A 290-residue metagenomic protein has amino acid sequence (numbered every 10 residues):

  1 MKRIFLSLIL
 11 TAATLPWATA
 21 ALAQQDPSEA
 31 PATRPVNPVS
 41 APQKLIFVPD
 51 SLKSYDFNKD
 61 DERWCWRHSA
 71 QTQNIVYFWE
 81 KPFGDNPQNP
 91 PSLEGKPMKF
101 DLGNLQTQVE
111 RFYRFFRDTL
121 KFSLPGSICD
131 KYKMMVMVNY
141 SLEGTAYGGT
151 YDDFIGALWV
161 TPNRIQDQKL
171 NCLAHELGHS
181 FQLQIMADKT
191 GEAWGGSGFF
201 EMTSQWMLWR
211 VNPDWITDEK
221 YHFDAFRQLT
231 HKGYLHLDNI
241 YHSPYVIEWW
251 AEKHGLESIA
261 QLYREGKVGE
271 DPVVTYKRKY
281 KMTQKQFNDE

Functional and structural regions predicted by a protein language model:
R3-I4, A20-S69: N-terminal low-structure segments adjacent to metalloprotease catalytic domains across cellular compartments
S7-W17: Bacterial N-terminal signal peptides
K53-N58, N86-E94, H231-K232: Surface-exposed intrinsically disordered loops and tails
S69-G196, S204, D214-W215: Juxtacatalytic substrate-recognition/specificity segment
D101, L105-Q108, F112, K169-L177 (+7 more regions): Stable alpha-helical elements in mature extracytoplasmic
L120-L124, N212-E219, K253-A260: Structural helix-adjacent loops and short alpha-helical linkers that scaffold large soluble proteins
A193-Y245, W249: Post-HExxH zinc-binding segment in Zn-dependent metallohydrolases
D271-E290: Beta/coil-rich, acidic/histidine-enriched accessory regions frequently appended to metallopeptidases
